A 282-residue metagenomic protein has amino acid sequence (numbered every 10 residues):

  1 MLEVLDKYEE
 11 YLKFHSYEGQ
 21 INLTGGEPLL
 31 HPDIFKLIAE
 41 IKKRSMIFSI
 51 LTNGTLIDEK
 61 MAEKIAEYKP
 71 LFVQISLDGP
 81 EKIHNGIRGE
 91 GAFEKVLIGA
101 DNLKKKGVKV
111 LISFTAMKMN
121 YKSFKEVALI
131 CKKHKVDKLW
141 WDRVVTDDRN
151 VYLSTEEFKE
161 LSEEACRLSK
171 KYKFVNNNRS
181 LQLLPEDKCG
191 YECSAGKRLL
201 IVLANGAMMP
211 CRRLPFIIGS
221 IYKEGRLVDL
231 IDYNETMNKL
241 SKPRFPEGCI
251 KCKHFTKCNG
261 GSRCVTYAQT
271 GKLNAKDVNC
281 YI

Functional and structural regions predicted by a protein language model:
M1-L71: Conserved alpha-helical substructure of the radical SAM core
F14-H15, E67, K133-H134, P246 (+1 more regions): Alpha-helix termination/capping residues and helix-transition junctions
I21-L23, I50, I75, I112 (+1 more regions): Buried hydrophobic side chains on well-structured beta-strands
G25, L77, R143, T256 (+1 more regions): Residues that line or immediately flank small-molecule/substrate-binding pockets and catalytic motifs
H31, F35, D58-E59, E81 (+3 more regions): Structural motif corresponding to alpha-helix initiation and N-cap regions
E67-F72, S76-D78, K82-K223: Radical SAM enzyme [4Fe-4S]-AdoMet core and its adjacent flexible, acidic and glycine-rich loops/tails across
N177-I282: Accessory C-terminal segments flanking Radical SAM cores
